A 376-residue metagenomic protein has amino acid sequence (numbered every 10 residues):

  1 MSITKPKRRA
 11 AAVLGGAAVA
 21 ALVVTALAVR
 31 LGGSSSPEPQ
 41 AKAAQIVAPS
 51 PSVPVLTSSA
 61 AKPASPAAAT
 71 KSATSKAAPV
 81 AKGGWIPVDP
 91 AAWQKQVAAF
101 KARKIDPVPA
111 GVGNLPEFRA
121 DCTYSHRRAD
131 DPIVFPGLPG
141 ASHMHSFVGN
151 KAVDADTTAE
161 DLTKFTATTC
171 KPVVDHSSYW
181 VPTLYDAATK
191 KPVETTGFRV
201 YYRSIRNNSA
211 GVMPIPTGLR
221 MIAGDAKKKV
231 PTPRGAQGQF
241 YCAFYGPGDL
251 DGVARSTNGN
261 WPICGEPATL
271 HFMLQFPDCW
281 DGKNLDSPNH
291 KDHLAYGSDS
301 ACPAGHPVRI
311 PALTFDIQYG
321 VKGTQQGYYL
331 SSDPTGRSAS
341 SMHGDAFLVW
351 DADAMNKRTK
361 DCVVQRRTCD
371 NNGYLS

Functional and structural regions predicted by a protein language model:
S2-G32, V47-P49, P54: Secretory targeting and sorting signals
V19-A20, S34-S36, A44-P51, R220 (+2 more regions): A broadly tuned "polar low-complexity/structure-edge" signature
L27-V108, S376: N-terminal low-complexity, Pro/Thr-rich disordered segments that flank secretion/membrane-targeting signals
S75-S142, S146-L274, D281-S376: Primary mode marks residue(s) on the alpha4-beta5-alpha5 output face of response regulator receiver
